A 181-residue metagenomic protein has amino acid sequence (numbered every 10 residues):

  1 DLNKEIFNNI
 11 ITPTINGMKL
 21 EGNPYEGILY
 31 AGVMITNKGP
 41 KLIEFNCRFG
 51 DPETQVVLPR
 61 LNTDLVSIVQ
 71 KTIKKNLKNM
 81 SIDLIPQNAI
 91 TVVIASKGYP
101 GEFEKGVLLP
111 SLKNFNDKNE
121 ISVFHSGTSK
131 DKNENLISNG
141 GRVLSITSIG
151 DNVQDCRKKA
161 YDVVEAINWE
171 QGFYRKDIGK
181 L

Functional and structural regions predicted by a protein language model:
D1-N3: Short histidine-centered catalytic/ligand-binding loop motif
E5-P13, D155-D162: A non-catalytic, amphipathic alpha-helix used as a structural packing/dimerization or gating element in enzyme scaffolds
F7-L29, N46-E120, D131: Active-site "cap" helix and flanking loop/linker of ATP-utilizing ligase/carboxylase catalytic domains
A31-I35, P40-F49, G127-T128: Short beta-strand elements
N37, L84-P86, N116-D117, L136-R142: A structural signal for short secondary-structure junctions
P40-K41, A89-V92, E120-S122, N135 (+1 more regions): Structural motif
L109-K118, V123-S126, I146, Q154 (+1 more regions): RNase H-like, Mg2+-dependent phosphodiesterase core, and more generally RNA phosphate-backbone-engaging helix-loop
T128-L181: Generic C-terminus detector
